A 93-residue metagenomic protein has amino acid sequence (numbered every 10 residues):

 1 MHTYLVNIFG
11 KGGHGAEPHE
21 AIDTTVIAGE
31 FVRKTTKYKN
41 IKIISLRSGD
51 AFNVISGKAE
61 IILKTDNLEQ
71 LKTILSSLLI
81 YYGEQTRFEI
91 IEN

Functional and structural regions predicted by a protein language model:
M1-N93: Midchain, well-structured core segments that form catalytic/ion-binding scaffolds
